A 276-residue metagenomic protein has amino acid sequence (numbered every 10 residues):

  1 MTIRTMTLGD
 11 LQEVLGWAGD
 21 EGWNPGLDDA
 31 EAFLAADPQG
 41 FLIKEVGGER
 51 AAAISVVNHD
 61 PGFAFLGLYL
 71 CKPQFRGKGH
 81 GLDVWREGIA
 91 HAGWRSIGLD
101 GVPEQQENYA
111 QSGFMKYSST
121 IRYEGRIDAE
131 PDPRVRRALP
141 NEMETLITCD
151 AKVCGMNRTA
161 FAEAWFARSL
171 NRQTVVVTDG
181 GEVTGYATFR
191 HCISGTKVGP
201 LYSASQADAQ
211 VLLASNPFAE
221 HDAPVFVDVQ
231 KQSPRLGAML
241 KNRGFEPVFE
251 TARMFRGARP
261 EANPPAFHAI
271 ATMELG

Functional and structural regions predicted by a protein language model:
M1-L8, E124-N141: Conserved N-terminal entry element of GNAT/NAT acetyltransferase domains
I3-M6, L11, G19, W23-P25 (+3 more regions): Ligand-binding pocket scaffold of soluble enzyme catalytic domains
T7-Q12, A32, A36, E45-V46 (+7 more regions): Intrinsically disordered, low-complexity, positively biased terminal segments
D83-R134: Hydrophobic alpha-helical segments and helix pairs
